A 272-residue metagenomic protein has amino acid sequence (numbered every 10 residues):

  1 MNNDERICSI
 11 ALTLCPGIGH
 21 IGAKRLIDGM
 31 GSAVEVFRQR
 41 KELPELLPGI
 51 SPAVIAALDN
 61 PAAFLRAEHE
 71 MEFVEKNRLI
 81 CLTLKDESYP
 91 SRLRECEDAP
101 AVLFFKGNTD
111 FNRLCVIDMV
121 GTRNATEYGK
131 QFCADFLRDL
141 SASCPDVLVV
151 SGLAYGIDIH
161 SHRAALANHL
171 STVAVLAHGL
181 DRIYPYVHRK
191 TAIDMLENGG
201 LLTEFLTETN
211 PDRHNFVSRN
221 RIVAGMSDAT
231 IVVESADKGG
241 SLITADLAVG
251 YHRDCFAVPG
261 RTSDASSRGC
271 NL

Functional and structural regions predicted by a protein language model:
M1-P145: Short, positively charged patches
N2-N3, T83-L272: Glycine-biased, small-residue-rich flexible motifs in mid-sequence functional cores and linkers
